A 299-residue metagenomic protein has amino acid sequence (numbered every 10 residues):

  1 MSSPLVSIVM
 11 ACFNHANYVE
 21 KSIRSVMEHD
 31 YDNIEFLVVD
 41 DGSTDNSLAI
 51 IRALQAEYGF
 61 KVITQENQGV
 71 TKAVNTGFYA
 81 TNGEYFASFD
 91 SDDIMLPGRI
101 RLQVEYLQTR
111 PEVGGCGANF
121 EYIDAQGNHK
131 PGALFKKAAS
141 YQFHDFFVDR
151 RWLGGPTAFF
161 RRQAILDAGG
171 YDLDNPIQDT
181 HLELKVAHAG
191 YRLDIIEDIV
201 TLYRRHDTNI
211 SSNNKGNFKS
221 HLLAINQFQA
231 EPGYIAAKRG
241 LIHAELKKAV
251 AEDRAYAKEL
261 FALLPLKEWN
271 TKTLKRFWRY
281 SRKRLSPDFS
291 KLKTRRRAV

Functional and structural regions predicted by a protein language model:
M1-M27: N-proximal low-complexity "stem/linker" segments adjacent to membrane-targeting elements
P4-S7, E35, H181: Cell-envelope/extracellular polymer assembly enzymes that use nucleotide-activated donors
D40-A49, Q68, D90: A conserved acidic beta->alpha catalytic loop
Q65-T81, L102: Glycine-rich, basic loop-to-helix element that forms the pyrophosphate-binding segment of sugar-nucleotide handling
Y79, K136-A224: Conserved nucleotide-sugar donor-binding catalytic segment
F86: Short aromatic/hydrophobic "clamp" motif used to bind/position activated sugar donors
G98-K130: Conserved donor NDP-sugar-binding/catalytic core segment of glycosyltransferases
H181, L193, I199-V200, R205-V299: C-terminal subregions of glycosyltransferases and related glycan-biosynthesis enzymes
